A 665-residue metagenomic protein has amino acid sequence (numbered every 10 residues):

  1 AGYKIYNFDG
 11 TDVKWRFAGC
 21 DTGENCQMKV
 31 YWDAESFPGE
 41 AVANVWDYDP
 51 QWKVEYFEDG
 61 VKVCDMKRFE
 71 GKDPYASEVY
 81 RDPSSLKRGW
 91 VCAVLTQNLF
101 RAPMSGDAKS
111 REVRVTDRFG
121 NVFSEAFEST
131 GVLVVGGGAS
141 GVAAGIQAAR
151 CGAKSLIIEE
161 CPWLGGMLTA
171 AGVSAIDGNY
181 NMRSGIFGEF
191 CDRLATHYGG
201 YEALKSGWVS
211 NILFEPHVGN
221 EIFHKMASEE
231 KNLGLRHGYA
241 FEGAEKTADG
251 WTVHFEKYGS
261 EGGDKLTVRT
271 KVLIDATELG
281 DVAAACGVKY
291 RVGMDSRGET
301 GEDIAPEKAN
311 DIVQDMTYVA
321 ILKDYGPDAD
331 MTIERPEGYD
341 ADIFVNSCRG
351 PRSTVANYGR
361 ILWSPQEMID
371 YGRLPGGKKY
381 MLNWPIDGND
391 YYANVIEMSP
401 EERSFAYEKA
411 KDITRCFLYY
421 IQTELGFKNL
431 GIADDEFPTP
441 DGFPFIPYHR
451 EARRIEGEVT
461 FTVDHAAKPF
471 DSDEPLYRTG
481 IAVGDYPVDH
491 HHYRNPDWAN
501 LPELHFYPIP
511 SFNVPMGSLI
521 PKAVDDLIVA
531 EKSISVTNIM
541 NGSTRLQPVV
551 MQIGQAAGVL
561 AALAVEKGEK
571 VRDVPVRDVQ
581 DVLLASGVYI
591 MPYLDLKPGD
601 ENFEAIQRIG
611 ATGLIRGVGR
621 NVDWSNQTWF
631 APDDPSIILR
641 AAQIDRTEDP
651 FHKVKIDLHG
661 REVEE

Functional and structural regions predicted by a protein language model:
G2-K29, P575-P592, P598-R616: Catalytic cores of secreted or luminal carbohydrate-active enzymes
G2-V61, C92-E125: Binuclear metal-dependent phosphoesterase catalytic core
D73-P103: Aromatic sugar-binding surface patches on proteins that engage polysaccharides or sugar-phosphate polymers
E128-G138: Beta1/beta-strand and adjacent pyrophosphate-binding region of the FAD-binding site in flavoprotein oxidoreductases
Q147, A153-K154, E159-G243, T247 (+2 more regions): Conserved N-terminal/central alpha/beta ligand/cofactor-binding core
E245-T267: Conserved beta-strand-loop-beta-strand element in the redox core of flavoprotein oxidoreductases
G259-V272, A276-L583: Flavin (FAD/FMN)-binding glycine-rich loop and adjacent Rossmann-like elements that form
P592-I606, G610-E665: Extracytoplasmic Gram-positive cell-surface binding/anchoring modules and repeats
